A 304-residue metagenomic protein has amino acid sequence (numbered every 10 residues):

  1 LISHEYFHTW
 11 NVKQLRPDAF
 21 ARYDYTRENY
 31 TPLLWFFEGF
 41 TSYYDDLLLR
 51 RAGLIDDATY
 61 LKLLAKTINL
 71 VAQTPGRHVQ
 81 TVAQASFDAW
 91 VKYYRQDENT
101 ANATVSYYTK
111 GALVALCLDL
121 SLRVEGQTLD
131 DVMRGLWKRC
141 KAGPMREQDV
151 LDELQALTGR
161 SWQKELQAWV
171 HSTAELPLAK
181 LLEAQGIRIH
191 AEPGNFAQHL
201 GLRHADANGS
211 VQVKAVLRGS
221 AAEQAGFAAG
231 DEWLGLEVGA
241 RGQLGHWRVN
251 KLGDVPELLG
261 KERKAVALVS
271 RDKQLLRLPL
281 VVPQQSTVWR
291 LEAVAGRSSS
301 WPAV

Functional and structural regions predicted by a protein language model:
L1-G76: Zinc-dependent metallopeptidase catalytic helix centered on the HExxH motif and its immediate flanking segment
D45-D46, I55-V304: C-terminal recognition in membrane/secretory proteostasis and scaffolding
